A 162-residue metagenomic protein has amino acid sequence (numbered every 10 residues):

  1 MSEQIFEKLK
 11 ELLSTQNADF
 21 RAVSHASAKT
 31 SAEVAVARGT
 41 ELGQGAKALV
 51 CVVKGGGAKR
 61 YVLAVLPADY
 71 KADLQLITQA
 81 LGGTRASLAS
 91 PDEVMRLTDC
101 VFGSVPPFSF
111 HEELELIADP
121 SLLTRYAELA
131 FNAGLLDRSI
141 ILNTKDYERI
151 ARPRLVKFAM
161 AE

Functional and structural regions predicted by a protein language model:
M1-E162: Extended, low-hydrophobicity, polar/charged segments
